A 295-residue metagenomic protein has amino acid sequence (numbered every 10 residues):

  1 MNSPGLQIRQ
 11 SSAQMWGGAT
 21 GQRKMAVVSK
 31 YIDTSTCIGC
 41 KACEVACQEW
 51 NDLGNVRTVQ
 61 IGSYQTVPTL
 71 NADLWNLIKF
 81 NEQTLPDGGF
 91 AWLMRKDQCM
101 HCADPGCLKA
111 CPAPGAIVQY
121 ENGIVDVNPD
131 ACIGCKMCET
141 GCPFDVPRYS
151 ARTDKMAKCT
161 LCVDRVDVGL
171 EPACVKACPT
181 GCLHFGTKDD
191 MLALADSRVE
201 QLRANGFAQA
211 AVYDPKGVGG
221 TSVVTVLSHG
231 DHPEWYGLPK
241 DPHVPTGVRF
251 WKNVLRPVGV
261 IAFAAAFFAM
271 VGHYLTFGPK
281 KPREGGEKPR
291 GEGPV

Functional and structural regions predicted by a protein language model:
M1-V295: Non-ligating segments of multi-cofactor redox enzymes
